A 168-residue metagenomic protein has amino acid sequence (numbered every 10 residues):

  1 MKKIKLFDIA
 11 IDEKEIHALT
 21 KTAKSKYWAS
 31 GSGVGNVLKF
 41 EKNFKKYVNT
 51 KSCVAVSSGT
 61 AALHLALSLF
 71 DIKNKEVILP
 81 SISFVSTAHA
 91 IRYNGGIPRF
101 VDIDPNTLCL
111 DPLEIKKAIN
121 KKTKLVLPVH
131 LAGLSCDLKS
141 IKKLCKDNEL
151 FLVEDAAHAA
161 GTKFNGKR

Functional and structural regions predicted by a protein language model:
M1-A29: N-terminal "arm"/small-domain region of PLP-dependent enzymes with the aminotransferase-like
D8-I11, W28-S32, F100, T107 (+1 more regions): Pocket-edge positions in alpha/beta enzyme catalytic cores
E13-H17, K21-K24, L38-N49, L113-K121 (+1 more regions): Replace "anionic and nucleotidyl ligands
K14, G35, K39, A61 (+2 more regions): Short alpha-helical
Y27, S32, H158-G166: Active-site region of PLP-dependent enzymes
S30-E76, A90-N94, F100-D102, K167: Phosphate-binding glycine-rich loop
F44, A156-A157: Active-site His/Glu-centered metal-binding helix of metallohydrolases
S68-A156, K163: PLP-dependent aminotransferase-like
